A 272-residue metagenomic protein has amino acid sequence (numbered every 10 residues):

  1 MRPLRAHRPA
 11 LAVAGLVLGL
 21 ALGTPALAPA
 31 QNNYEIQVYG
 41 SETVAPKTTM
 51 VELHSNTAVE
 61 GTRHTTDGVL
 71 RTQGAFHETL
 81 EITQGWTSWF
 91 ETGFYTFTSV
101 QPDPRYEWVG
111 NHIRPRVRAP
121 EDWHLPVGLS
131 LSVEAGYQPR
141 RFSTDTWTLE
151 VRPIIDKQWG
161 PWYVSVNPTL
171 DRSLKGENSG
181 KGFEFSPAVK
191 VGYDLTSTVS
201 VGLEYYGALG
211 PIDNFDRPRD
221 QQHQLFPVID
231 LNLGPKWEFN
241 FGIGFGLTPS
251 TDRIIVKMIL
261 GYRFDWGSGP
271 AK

Functional and structural regions predicted by a protein language model:
M1-H7: N-terminal secretory signal peptides that target proteins for export/translocation
P3, A28-P29: Short linear motifs centered on Gly/Pro in flexible linkers and helix caps
P9, V13, N32-Y34: Generic short amphipathic/hydrophobic targeting helices enriched at N-termini, encompassing Sec-type signal peptides
A12-P25: Bacterial N-terminal signal peptides
P29-K272: Transmembrane beta-barrel domains of Gram-negative outer membranes and organellar outer membranes
